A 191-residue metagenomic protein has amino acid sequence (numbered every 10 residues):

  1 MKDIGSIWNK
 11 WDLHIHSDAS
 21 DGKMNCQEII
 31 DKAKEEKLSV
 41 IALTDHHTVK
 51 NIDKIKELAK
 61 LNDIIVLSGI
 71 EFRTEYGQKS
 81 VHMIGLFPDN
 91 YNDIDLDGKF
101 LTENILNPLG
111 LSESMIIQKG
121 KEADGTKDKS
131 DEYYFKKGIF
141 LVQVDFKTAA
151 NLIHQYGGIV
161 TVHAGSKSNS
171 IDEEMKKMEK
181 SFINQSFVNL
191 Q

Functional and structural regions predicted by a protein language model:
M1-K79: An N-terminally biased module of ancient metal coordination in phosphate/nucleic-acid-related enzymes
H14-A19, K32, E103, K136-K137 (+1 more regions): Generic signature of intrinsically disordered, low-complexity segments enriched in small/polar residues
I41, Q185, L190-Q191: Hydrophobic residues within beta-strands of alpha/beta enzymes
T44-H46, V162-G165, Q191: Short His-Asn-centered micro-motif
E57-S186: Extended substrate/RNA-proximal surfaces in nucleic-acid metabolism proteins
